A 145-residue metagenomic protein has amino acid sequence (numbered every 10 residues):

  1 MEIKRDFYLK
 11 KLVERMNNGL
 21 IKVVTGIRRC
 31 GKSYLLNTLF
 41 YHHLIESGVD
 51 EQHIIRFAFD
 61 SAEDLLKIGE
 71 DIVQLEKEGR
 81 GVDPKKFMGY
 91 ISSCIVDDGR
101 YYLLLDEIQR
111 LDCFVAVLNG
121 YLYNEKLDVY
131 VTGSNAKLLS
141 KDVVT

Functional and structural regions predicted by a protein language model:
M1-T145: Phosphate-binding site recognition
